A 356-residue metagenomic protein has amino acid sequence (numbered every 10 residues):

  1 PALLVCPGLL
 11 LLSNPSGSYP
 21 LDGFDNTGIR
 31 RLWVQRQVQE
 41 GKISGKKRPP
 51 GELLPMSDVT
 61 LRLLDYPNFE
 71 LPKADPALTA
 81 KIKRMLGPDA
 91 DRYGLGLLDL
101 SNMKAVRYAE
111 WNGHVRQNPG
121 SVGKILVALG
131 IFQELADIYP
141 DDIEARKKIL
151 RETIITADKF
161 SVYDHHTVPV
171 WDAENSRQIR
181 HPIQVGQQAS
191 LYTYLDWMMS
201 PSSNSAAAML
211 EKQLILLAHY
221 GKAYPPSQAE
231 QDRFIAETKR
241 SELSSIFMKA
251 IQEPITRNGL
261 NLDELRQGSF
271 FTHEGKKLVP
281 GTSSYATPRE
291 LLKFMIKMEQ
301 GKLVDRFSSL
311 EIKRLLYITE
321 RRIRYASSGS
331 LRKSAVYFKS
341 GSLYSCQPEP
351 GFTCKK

Functional and structural regions predicted by a protein language model:
A2-L11: Bacterial N-terminal signal peptides
S13-P15: N-terminal signal peptide c-region/cleavage motif recognized by signal peptidases
Y19-F24, Q35-L64, E70-G113: A short, well-structured edge-of-sheet supersecondary motif
T60-I82, I143-L292, K297: Active-site-adjacent helix/loop patches that line small-molecule binding or acyl-intermediate pockets
W111-P119, L195: A short glycine/serine-rich beta->alpha loop
N118-K147, I155, L291: Active-site SXXK
I125-L129, M198, M209, L278 (+3 more regions): Active-site-proximal alpha-helical segments within enzyme catalytic domains
I323-K356: Short, Gly/Ser/Thr-enriched beta-strand-loop segments that form substrate-interacting elements of hydrolase/peptidase
